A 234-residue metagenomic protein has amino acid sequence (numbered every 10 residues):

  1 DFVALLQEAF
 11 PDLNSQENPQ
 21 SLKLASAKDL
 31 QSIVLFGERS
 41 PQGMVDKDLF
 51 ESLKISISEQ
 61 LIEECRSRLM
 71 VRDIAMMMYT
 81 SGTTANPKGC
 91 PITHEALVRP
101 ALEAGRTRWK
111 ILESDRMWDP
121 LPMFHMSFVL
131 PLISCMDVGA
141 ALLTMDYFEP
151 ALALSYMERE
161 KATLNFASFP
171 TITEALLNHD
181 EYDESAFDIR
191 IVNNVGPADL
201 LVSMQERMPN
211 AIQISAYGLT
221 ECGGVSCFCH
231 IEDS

Functional and structural regions predicted by a protein language model:
D1-E8, Q16, K88-P91, D119 (+2 more regions): Short beta-strand->loop structural element characteristic of the AMP-binding/adenylate-forming
D1-L53: Structural core segment of the AMP-binding/adenylate-forming
S26-L30, E51-Y79, N86, W109-R116: Conserved pre-ATP/AMP-binding loop-to-beta segment of ANL
Q31, F36, F50-S52, D137 (+2 more regions): Gly/Ser/Thr-rich phosphate-binding loop
D48, R72, H94-E95, L121 (+1 more regions): Structural detector for helix-capping/boundary residues
D73, D146, F169-P170, P197: Helix N-cap/beta->alpha junction signal
I74, T80-T83, M117, M123 (+5 more regions): Conserved S/T- and glycine-rich ATP-binding loop of Class I adenylate-forming
V98-R116, F124-L164, N178-H179: Conserved AMP-binding/adenylation subdomain of ANL enzymes
